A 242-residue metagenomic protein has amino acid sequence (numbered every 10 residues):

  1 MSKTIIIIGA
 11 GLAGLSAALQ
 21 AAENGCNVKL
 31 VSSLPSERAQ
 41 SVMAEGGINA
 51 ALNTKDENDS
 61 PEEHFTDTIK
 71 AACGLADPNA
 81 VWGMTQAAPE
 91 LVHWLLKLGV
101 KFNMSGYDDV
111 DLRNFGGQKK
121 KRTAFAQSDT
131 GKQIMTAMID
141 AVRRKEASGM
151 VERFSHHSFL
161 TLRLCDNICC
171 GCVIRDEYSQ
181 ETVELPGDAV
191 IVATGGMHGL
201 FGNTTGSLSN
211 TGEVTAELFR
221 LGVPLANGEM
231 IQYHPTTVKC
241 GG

Functional and structural regions predicted by a protein language model:
M1-H64, M104-G106, Q127-G242: Residues forming the flavin
E45, A72-L75, A88, V92 (+4 more regions): Short amphipathic alpha-helical patches
A50-M84: Glycine-rich active-site loop/strand segments that organize a redox cofactor
D67, A76, W82-K120: A conserved beta-strand/loop capping segment in the N-terminal third of enzymes that catalyze redox or closely related
I69-C73, A88, V142, E146: Generic secondary-structure transition motif, activating predominantly at the C-termini of alpha-helices
G74-P78, D109-M135, H198-G202: Helix-loop-beta segment of a Rossmann-like dinucleotide-binding subdomain
